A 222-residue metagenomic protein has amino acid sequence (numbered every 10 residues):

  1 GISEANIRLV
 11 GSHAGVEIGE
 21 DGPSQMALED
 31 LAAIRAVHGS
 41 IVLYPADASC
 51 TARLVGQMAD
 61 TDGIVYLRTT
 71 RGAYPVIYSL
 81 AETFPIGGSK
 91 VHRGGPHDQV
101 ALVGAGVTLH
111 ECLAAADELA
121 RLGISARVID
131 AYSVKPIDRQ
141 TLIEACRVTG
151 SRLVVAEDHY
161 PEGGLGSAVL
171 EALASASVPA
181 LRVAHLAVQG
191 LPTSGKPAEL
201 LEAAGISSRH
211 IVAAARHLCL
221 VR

Functional and structural regions predicted by a protein language model:
G1-A101, H110: Conserved thiamine diphosphate
I18-G19, R68-R222: Thiamine diphosphate
